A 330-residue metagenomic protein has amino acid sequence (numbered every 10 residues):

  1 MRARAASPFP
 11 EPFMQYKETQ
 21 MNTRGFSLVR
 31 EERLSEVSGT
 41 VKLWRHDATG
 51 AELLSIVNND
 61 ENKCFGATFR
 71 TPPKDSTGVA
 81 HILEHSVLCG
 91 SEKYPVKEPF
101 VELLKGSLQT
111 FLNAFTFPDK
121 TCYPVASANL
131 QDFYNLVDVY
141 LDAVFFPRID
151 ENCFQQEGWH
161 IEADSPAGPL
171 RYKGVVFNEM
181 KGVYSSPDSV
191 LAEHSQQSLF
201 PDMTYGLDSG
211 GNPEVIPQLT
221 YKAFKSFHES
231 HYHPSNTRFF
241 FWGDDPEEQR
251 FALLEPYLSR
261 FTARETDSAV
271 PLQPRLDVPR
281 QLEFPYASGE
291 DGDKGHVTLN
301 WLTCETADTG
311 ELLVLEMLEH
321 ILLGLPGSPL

Functional and structural regions predicted by a protein language model:
M1-K17: N-terminal amphipathic/basic-hydrophobic helices that include classical n-h-c signal peptides and signal-anchor
A6-P10, L54, E162: Intrinsically disordered, low-complexity, compositionally biased regions/tails
P12-R24, P72, S86-V278, A287-D308 (+1 more regions): Charge-rich, well-structured scaffold segments of protease-associated domains
F13-D60: N- or domain-start disorder-to-order transition segments that initiate the globular core
R30-R33, S55-I56, A114, E283-S288: Short amphipathic beta-strand and strand-loop transition segments with alternating hydrophobic
V41-A48, R280-E290: Short acidic-hydrophobic surface loop/beta-edge motif
R45-D60, E290-T298, T306-G310: Active-site-adjacent "gating/activation" loops or surface patches in catalytic cores
V57-L103, T309-L322: Active/ligand-binding-proximal structured segments within catalytic/core domains that scaffold catalytic residues
